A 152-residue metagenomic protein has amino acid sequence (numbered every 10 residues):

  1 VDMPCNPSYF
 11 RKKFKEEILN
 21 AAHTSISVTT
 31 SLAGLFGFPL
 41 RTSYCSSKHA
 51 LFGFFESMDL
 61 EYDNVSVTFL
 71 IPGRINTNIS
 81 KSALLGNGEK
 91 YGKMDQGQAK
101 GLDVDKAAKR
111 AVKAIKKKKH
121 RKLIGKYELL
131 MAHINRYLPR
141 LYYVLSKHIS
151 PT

Functional and structural regions predicted by a protein language model:
M3, R11, S47: Active-site helix of classical SDR
Y9-A22: A short helix-coil junction within the Rossmann-fold of NAD(P)-dependent oxidoreductases
Y9-F10, A50-Y62, L70, I79: Hydrophobic alpha-helix immediately C-terminal to the catalytic Tyr-X-X-X-Lys motif of short-chain
E17-I18, F36, S57-S66: Active-site-adjacent segment of SDR/Rossmann-fold oxidoreductases
S31: Residue(s) in the substrate-gating loop at a strand-loop-helix junction that position the organic substrate next
F36-T42: Active-site loop immediately N-terminal to the catalytic Tyr-X3-Lys motif of short-chain dehydrogenase/reductase
Y62-K126: SDR active-site lid
K118-T152: A transmembrane-helix-recognition feature enriched in membrane-embedded lipid enzymes and envelope glyco-/phospholipid
